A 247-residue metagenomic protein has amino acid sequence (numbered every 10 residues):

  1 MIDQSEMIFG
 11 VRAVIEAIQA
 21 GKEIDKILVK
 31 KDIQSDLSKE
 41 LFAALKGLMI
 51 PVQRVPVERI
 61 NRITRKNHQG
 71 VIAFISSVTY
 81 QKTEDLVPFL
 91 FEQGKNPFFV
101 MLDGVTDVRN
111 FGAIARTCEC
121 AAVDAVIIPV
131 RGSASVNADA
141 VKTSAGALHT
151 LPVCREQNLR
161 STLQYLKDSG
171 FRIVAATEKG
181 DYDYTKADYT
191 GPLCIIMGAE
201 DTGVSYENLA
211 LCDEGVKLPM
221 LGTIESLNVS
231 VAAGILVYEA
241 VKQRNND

Functional and structural regions predicted by a protein language model:
M1-F89: N-terminal positively charged helical leader segments and presequences
E6, K30, D103-G104, P129 (+4 more regions): Glycine- and other small-residue-rich loops at beta-strand/loop junctions that grip anionic moieties
I15, A20-G21, K142-A147, Y206-D247: Structured adenosyl-cofactor binding patch, chiefly the S-adenosyl-L-methionine
E16-E23, Q34, P88-Y182: RNA substrate-binding interface of SAM-dependent RNA methyltransferases
D32-I33, V57, R131-S133, E200-T202 (+1 more regions): Short, acidic/turn-prone active-site loops that include or flank metal/cofactor- and phosphate-binding residues
K46, L163-K167, V241: Surface-exposed amphipathic alpha-helices with a cationic face
V174-S230: Active-site/ligand-binding-proximal alpha/beta "capping" segment
